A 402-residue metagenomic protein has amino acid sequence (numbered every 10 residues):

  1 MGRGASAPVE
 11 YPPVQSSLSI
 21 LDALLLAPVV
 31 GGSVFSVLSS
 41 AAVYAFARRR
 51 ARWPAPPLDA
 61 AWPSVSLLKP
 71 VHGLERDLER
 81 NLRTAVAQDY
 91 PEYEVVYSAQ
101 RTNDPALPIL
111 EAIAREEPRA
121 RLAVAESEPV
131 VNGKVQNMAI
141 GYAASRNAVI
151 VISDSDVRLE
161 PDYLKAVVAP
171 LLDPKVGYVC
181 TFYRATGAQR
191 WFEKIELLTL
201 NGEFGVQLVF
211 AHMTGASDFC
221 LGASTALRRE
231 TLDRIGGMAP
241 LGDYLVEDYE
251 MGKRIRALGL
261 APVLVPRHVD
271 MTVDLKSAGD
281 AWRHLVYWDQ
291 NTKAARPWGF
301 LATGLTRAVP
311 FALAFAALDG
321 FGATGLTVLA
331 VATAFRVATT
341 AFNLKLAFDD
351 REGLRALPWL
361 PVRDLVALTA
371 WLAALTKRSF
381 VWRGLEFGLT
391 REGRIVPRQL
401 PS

Functional and structural regions predicted by a protein language model:
V9-A61, K194-L198, V206-L208: N-terminal membrane-anchoring/stem segments of glycan-assembly enzymes
V37, A41-R50, A302-V381: Membrane-embedded multi-pass helical conduit in multi-pass membrane proteins, especially envelope-biosynthetic
A47, A112-N147, A166-A239, W282 (+3 more regions): Long helical/loop segments within the catalytic core of UDP-sugar-dependent glycosyltransferases, especially the large
P63-S66, E94, E250: Cell-envelope/extracellular polymer assembly enzymes that use nucleotide-activated donors
V65-L74, N81, Q88, S98 (+1 more regions): A conserved hydrophobic helix/loop-capping motif in glycosyltransferases and polysaccharide synthases
L82-P129: Acidic donor-binding segment of Leloir-type glycosyltransferases
D104-P105, D154-P170: Acidic donor-binding/catalytic loop of UDP-sugar-dependent glycosyltransferases, especially processive GT2
D243, Y249-M271: Catalytic donor-sugar/metal-binding loop of nucleotide-sugar-dependent glycosyltransferases
